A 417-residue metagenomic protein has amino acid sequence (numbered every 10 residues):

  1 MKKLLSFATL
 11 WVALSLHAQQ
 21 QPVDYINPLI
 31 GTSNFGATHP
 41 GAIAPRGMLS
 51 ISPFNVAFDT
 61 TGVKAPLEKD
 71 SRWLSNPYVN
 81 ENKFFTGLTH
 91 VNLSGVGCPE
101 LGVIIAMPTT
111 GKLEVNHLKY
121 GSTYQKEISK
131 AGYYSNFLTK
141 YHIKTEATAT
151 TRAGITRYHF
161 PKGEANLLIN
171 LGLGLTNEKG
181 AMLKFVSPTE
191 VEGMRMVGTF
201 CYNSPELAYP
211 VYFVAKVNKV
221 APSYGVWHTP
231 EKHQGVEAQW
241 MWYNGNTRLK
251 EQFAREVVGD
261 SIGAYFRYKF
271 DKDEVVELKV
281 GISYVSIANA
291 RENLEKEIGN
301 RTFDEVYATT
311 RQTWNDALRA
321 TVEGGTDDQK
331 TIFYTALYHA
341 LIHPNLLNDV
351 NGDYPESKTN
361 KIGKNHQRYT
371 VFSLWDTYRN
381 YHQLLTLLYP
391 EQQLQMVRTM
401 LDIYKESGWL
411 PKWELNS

Functional and structural regions predicted by a protein language model:
M1-Q20: Bacterial Sec-dependent N-terminal signal peptides
Q19-S417: Accessory carbohydrate-recognition regions in carbohydrate-active enzymes
